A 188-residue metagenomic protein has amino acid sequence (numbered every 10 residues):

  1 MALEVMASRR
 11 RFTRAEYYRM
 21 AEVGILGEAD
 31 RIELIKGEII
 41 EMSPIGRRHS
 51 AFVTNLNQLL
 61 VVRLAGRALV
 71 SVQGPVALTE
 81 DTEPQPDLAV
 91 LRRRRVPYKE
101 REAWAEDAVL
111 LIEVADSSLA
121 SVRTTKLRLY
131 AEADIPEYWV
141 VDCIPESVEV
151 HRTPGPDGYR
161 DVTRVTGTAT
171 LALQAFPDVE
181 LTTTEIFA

Functional and structural regions predicted by a protein language model:
M1-A188: Gly/Pro/Ser/Thr-rich low-complexity, intrinsically disordered segments predominantly at protein N-termini
